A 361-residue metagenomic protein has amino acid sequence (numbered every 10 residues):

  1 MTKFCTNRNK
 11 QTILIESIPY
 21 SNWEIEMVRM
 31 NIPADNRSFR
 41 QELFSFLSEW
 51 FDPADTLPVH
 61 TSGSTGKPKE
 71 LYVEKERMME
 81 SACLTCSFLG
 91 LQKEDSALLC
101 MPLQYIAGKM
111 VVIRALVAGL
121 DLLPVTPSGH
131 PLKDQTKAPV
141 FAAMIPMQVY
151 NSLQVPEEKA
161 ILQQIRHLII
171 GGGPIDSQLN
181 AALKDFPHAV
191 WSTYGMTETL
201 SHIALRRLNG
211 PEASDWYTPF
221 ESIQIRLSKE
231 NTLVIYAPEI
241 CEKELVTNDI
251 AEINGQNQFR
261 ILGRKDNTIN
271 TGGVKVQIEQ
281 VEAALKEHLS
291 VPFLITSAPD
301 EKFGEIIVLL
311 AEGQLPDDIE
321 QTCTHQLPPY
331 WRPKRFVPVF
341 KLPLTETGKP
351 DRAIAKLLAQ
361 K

Functional and structural regions predicted by a protein language model:
T2-R8, I13-I15, T85-C86, I106-A118: Hydrophobic alpha-helical segments in the ANL/AMP-binding
Q41-H60, K93-S96: Conserved pre-ATP/AMP-binding loop-to-beta segment of ANL
T56-C83, G90-Q92: Conserved AMP-binding A3 loop
V73-E80, S96-N151: AMP-binding/adenylate-forming
V155-P211: Gly/Ser/Thr-rich phosphate-binding loop
Q224-V246, I250-E252, Q258, E312: AMP-binding/adenylate-forming core of the ANL superfamily
N248-W331: AMP-binding/adenylate-forming catalytic core of the ANL superfamily
V308-L310, T322-K361: Conserved C-terminal "lid"/linker of ANL adenylate-forming enzymes
